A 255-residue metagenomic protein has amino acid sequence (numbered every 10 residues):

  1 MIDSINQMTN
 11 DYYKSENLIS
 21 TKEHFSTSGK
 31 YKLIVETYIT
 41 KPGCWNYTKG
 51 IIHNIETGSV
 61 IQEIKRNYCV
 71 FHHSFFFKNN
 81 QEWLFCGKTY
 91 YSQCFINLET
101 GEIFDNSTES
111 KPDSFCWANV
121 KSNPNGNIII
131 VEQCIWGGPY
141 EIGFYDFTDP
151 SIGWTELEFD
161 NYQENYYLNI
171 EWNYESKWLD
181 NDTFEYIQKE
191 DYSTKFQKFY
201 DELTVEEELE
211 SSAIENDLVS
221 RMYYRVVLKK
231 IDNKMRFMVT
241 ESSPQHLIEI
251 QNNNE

Functional and structural regions predicted by a protein language model:
I2-E16, W45-K65, T89-P112, Y140-N165 (+1 more regions): Surface-exposed loop/turn elements that mediate protein-protein interactions on large endomembrane-trafficking
Q7, S20-T21, Y31-T40, Y47-G50 (+4 more regions): Generic structural motif
S15-F25, E63-N79, K111-S122, F159-K177: Repeated scaffold domains used in trafficking and secretory/extracellular systems, primarily beta-propellers
S28-C44, K78-T89, N127-C134, K177-T194: Short beta-strand elements that form the blades of beta-propeller/WD-repeat-like and other beta-sheet-rich scaffold
L33, G50-H53, I61-I64, F75 (+7 more regions): Hydrophobic beta-strand residues in large extracellular and virion-surface proteins
E82-P112, C116-C134: Extracellular-facing segments of soluble proteins and assemblies that are Gly/Ser/Thr-biased and enriched in aromatics
W117-N119, I128-W136, G143, G153-E202: Short aromatic loop motif centered on NTY/YTY
